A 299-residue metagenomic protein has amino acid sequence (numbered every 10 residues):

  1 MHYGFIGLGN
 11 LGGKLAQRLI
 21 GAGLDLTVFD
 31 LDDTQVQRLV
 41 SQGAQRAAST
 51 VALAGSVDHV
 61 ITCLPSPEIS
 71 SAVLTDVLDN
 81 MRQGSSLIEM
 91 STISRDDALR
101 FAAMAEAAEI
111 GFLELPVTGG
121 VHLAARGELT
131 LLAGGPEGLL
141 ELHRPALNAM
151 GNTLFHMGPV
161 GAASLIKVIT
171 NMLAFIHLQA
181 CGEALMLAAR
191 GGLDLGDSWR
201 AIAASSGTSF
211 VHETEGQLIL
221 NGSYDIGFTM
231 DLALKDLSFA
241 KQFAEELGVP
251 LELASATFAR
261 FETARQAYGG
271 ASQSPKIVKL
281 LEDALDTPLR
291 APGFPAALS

Functional and structural regions predicted by a protein language model:
M1-T62, S85: NAD(P)+-binding Rossmann beta1-loop-alpha1 motif at the extreme N-terminus of oxidoreductases
Y3, L8, I93-N171: Rossmann-fold dinucleotide-binding core
L15-A16, F101, A146, L187: Hydrophobic residues within alpha-helices that form the first helical element adjacent to the glycine-rich loop
L26, R46, G111-L113, L154 (+2 more regions): Hydrophobic beta-strand scaffold residues
L31-D32, S66, P136: Residues in the short beta-alpha loop(s) of Rossmann-like NAD(P)-binding domains
T50-I110: Rossmann-fold NAD(P) dinucleotide-binding segment
A162-A284: Helical "substrate-binding/catalytic lid" subdomain of Rossmann-like NAD(P)-dependent dehydrogenases/reductases
